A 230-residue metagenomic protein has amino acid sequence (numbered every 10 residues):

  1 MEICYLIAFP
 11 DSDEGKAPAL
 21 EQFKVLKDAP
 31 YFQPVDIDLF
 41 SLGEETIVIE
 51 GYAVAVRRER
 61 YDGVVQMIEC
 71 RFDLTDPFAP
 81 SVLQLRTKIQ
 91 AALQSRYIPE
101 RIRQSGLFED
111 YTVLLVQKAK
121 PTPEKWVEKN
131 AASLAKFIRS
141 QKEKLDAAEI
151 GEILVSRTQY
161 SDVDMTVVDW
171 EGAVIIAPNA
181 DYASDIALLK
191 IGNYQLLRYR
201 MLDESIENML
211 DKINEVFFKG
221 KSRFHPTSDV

Functional and structural regions predicted by a protein language model:
M1-D169: Short Lys/Arg-enriched alpha/beta "domain-start" segment
Q84, L189-I191, S222: Generic preference for flexible, low-structure residues
G172-I175, A180-I206: Glycine-rich beta->alpha junctions and the first turn(s) of the following alpha-helix
I206-V230: Membrane-associated alpha-helical segments
